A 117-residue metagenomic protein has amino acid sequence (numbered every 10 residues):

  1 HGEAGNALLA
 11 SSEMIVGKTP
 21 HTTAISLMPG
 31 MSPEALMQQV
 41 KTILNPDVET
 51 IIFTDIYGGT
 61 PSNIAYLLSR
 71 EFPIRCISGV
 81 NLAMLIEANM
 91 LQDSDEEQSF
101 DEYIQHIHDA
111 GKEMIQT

Functional and structural regions predicted by a protein language model:
H1-T117: N-terminal loops that bind phosphate or other acidic moieties and the adjacent beta-alpha structural core
